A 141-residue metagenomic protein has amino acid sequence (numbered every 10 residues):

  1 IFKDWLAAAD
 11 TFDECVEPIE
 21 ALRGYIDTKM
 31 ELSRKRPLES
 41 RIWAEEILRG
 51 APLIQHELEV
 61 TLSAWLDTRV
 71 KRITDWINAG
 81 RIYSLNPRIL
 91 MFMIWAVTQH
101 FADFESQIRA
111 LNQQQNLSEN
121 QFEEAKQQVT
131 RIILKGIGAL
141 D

Functional and structural regions predicted by a protein language model:
I1-G24, L66-D75: Amphipathic alpha-helical linker/stalk segments
L6, D10-E14, L48, P52 (+3 more regions): Short, flexible helix-adjacent loops and helix caps
D10-E39, P87-I94, E123: Hydrophobic alpha-helical connector segments
T11-F12, A51-Q55, Q114-E119: A short, mixed-charge helix-start or loop-turn motif at secondary-structure junctions
A21, R34-H56, F104-N112: Amphipathic alpha-helical segments used for helix-helix packing
L22, A44, Q55-L66, F122 (+1 more regions): Amphipathic, non-transmembrane alpha-helical scaffold segments
E31, K35, S63, D67-Y83 (+1 more regions): C-terminal peripheral helix-coil segments that are non-catalytic and often amphipathic
